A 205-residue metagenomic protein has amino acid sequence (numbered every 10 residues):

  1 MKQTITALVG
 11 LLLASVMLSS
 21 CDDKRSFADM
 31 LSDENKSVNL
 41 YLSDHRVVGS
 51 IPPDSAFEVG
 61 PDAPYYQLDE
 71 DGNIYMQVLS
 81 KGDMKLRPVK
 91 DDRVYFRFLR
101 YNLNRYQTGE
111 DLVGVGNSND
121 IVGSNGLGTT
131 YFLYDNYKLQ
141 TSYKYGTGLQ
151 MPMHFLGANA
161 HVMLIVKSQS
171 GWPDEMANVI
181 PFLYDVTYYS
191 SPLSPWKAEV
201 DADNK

Functional and structural regions predicted by a protein language model:
M1-V9: Bacterial N-terminal signal peptides that target proteins for export
I5, C21-K205: Cross-family detector of peptidyl-prolyl cis-trans isomerase
V16-S20: C-terminal motif of bacterial Sec signal peptides marking the signal peptidase cleavage site
